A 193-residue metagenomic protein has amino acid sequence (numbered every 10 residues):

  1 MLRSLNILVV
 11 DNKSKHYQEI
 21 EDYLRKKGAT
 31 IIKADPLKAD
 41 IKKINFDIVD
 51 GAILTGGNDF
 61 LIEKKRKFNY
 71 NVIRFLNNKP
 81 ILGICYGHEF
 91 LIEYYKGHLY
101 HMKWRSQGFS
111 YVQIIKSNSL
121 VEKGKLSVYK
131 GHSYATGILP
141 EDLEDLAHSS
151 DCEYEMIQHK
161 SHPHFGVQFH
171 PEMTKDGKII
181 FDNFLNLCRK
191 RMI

Functional and structural regions predicted by a protein language model:
L2-L8: Extreme N-terminal starter segment of soluble prokaryotic enzymes
N6, S14, Q18-G83: Flexible gly/pro-rich beta->alpha loop and the following alpha-helix that scaffold active-site loops
D11: Short beta-strand/turn micro-motifs composed of small residues that flank or help shape donor/cofactor-binding pockets
K26-K27, F68-V72, L99-Y100, L146-A147 (+1 more regions): Glycine-rich, phosphate-binding/catalytic loops in enzymes
G57-N58, H88, S133, P171: Active-site metal-binding loops of divalent metal-dependent hydrolases
F75-K96, H170: Catalytic nucleophile loop
E93-H164, F169-I179: Pocket-forming structural segment of enzyme catalytic cores
P171-I193: Acyltransferase
